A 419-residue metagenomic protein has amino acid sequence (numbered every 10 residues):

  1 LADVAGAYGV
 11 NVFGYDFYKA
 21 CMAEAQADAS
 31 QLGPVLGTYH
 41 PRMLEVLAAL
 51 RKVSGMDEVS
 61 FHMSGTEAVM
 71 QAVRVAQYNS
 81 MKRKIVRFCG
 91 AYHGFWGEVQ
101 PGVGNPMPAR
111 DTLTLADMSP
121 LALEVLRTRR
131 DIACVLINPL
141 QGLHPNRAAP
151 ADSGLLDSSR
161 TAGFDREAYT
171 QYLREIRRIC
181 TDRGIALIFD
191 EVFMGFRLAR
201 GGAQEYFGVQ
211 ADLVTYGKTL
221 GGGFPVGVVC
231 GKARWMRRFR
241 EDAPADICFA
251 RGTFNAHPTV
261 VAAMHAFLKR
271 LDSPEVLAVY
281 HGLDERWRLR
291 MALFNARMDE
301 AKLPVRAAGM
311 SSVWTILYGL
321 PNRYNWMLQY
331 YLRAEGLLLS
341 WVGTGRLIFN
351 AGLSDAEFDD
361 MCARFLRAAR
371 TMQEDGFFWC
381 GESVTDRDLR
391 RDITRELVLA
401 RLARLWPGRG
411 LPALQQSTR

Functional and structural regions predicted by a protein language model:
A2-N79: Glycine-rich loop-to-alpha-helix module at the N-terminal edge of alpha/beta enzyme cores
E45-S158, G163-F164, A168, D284: PLP-dependent aspartate aminotransferase-fold enzymes
G154-A199: Catalytic PLP-binding core of fold-type I/II PLP enzymes
V209-F239, A256-V261: Active-site PLP attachment segment
V228-G252, A262-D272: Conserved core segment of the aminotransferase class I/II
F267-A292: Structural signature of PLP-dependent enzymes
L271-D272, E335-R419: PLP-dependent enzyme catalytic core of the Aspartate aminotransferase-like
D284-M291, N295-Y331, A351, D386-L399: Conserved PLP-binding catalytic core of the aspartate aminotransferase-like
